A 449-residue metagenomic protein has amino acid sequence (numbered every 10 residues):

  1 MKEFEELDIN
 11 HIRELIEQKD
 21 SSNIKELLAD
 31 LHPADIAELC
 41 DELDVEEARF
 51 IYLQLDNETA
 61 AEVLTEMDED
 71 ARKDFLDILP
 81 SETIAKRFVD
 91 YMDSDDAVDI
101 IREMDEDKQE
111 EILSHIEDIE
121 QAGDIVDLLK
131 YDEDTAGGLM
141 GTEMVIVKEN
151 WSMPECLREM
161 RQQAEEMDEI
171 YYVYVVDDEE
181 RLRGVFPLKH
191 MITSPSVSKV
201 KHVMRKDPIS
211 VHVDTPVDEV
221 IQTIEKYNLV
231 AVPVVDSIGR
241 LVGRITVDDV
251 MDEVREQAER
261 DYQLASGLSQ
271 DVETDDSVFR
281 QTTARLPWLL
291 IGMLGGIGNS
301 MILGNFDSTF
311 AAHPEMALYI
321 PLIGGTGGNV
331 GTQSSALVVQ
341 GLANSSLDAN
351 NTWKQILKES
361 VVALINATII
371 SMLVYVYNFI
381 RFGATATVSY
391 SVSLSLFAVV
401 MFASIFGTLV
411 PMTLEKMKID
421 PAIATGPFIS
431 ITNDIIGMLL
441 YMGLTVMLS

Functional and structural regions predicted by a protein language model:
M1-L268: Hydrophobic packing positions in regular secondary-structure scaffolds
K108, I112, D124, F397-I405 (+1 more regions): Mid-bilayer segments of alpha-helical transmembrane spans in multi-pass integral membrane proteins that mediate
V211, T432-L439: Cytosolic juxtamembrane regulatory segments of multi-pass membrane proteins
T246, S430-N433: Ser/Thr-centric signal marking residues that sit in or immediately flank functional binding/regulatory motifs
Q257-I423, P427-I431, L440-S449: Alpha-helical transmembrane segments and their membrane-interface boundaries that form or gate the permeation pathway
